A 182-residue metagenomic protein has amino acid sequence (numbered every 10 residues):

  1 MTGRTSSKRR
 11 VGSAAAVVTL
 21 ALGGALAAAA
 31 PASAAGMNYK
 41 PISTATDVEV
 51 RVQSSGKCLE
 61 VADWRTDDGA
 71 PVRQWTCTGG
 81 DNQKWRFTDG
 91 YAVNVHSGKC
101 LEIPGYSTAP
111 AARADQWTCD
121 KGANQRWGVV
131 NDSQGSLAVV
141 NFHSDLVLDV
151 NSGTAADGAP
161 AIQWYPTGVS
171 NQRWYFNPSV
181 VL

Functional and structural regions predicted by a protein language model:
M1-A34: Secretory targeting and sorting signals
G3-S6, L20, A45-D47, G79 (+1 more regions): N-terminal compositionally biased, intrinsically disordered segments and leader/signal-like regions
V18, A29-A34, D47, N94 (+2 more regions): Short stretches within intrinsically disordered, low-complexity N-terminal or propeptide regions
A35-T66, N82-T108, R126-A155, R173-L182: Extracellular glycan-recognition/adhesion modules and their associated mucin-like linkers
T66-R86, T108-R126, A155-G168: Short, tandemly repeated low-complexity microdomains enriched for cysteine and small residues
